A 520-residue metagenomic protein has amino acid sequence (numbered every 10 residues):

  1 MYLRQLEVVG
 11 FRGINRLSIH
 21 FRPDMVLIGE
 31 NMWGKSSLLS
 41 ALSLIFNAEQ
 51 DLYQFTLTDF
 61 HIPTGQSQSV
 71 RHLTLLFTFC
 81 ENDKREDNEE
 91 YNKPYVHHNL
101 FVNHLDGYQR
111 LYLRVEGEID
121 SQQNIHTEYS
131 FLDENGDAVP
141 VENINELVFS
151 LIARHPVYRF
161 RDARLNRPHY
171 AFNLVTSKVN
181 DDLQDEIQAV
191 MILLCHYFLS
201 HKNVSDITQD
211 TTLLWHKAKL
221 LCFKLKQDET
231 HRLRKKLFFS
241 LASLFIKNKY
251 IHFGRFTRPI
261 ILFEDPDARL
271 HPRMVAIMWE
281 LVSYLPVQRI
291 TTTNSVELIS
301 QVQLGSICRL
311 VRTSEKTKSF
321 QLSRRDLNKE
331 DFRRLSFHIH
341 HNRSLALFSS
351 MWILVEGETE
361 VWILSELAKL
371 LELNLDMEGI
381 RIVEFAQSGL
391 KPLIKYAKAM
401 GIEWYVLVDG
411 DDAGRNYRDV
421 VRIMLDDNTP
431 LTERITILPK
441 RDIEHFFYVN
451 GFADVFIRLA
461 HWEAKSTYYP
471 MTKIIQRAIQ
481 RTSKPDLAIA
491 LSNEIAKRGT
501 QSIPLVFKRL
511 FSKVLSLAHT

Functional and structural regions predicted by a protein language model:
M1-N47, C222-R343, W362, S516: Switch/communication elements of ASCE P-loop NTPase nucleotide-binding domains
M25, F79-D83, G117-S121: Beta-strand elements of well-folded, non-transmembrane domains
S40-H104: Conserved P-loop NTP-binding catalytic core
D87-K178: A sensor for short, sequence-defined functional sites
N124-S130, I152-I260: Extended helical coiled-coil dimerization/tether regions that scaffold and oligomerize large DNA-maintenance assemblies
I299, G305-G414: RecA-like P-loop NTPase motor core
L364, K369, H461-T520: Charge-patterned, long linear interaction tracts outside catalytic cores
R418-A490: Activity-critical C-terminal alpha-helical subdomain
